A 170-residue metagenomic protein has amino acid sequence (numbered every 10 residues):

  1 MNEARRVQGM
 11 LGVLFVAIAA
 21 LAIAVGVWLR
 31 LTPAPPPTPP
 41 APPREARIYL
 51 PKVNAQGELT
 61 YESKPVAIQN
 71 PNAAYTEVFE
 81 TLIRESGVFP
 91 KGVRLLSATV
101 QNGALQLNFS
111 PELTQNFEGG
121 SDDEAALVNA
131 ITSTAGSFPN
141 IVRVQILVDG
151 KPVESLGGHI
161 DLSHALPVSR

Functional and structural regions predicted by a protein language model:
M1-R170: Bimodal "functional hotspot" detector
